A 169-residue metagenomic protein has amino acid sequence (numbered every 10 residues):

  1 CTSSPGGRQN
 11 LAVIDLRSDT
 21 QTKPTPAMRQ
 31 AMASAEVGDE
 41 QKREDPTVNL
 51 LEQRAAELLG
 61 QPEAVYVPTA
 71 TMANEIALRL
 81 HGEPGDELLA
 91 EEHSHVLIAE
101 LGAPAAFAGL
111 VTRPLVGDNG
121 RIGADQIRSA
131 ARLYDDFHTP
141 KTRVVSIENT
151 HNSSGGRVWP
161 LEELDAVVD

Functional and structural regions predicted by a protein language model:
L11-A31: N-terminal amphipathic/basic leader segments beginning at the initiator methionine
P24-T69, E92-H93, L97-I98, A103-A105: Conserved N-terminal alpha-helix of the aminotransferase class I/II PLP-enzyme fold
L58, I76-G85, A103: Glycine-rich loop at the start of a catalytic domain that most often binds anionic cofactors/ligands
E63-H81, L115-V116: Conserved core of the PLP fold type I
N74, P84-G85, L89-E92, A108: Membrane helical hairpin/interfacial module
A108-A166: PLP-dependent aminotransferase-class I/II
